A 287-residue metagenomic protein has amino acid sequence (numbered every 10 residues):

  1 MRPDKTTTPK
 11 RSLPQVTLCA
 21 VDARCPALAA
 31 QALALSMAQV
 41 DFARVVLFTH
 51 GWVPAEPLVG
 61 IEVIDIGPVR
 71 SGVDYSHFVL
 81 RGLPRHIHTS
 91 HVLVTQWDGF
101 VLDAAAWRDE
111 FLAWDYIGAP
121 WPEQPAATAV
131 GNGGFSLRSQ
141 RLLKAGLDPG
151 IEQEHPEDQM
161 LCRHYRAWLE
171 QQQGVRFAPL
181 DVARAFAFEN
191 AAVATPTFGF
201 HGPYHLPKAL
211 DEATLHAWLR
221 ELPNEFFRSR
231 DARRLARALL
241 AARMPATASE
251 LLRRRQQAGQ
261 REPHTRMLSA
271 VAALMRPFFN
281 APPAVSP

Functional and structural regions predicted by a protein language model:
M1-A34: N-proximal low-complexity "stem/linker" segments adjacent to membrane-targeting elements
A34-A43: Short, acidic, metal-binding catalytic loop of nucleotide-sugar glycosyltransferases
V45, W97-D98, S139: Generic structural signal for small/hydrophobic residues in well-ordered secondary structure, especially within
F48-S90: Active-site-proximal specificity loops/subdomain of glycosyltransferases
T89-F100: Short beta-strand-to-loop acidic/aromatic patch adjacent to the donor-nucleotide binding site
F100-A129: Conserved donor-nucleotide/metal-binding helix-loop-beta segment in metal-dependent transferases, i.e., the alpha-helix
V130-T247: Catalytic core and acceptor-binding pocket of nucleotide-sugar-dependent glycosyltransferases
A273-P287: Alpha-helical linker/edge segments of TPR/alpha-solenoid repeat scaffolds and analogous pre-/post-domain helices
